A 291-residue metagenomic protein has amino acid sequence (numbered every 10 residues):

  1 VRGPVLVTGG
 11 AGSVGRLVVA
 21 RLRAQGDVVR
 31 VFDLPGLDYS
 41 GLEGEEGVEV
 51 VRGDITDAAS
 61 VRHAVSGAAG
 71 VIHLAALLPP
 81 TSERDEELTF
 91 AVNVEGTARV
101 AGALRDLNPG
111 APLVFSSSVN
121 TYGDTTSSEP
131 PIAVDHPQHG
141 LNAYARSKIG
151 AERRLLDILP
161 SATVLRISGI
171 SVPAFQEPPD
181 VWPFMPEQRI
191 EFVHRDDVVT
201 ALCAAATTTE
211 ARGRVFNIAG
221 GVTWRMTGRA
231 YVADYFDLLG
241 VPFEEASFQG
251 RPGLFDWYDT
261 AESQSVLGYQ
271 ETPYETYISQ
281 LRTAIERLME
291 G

Functional and structural regions predicted by a protein language model:
P4-Q25: N-terminal Rossmann NAD(P)H-binding glycine-rich loop of SDR-like oxidoreductase domains
V48, R52-V92: NAD(P)H-binding glycine-rich loop region in Rossmannoid oxidoreductase-like domains and their noncatalytic homologs
T56, L88-R99, N142, R146-S147 (+1 more regions): Glycine-rich NAD(P)-binding loop of the Rossmann-fold in SDR/ketoreductase-type enzymes
A98-L141: Conserved Rossmann-fold NAD(P)-dependent oxidoreductase catalytic core, especially the SDR/UDP-sugar
S127, H139-A162: Active-site Tyr-X1-5-Lys
I149, I158, V172-P183, A204-F216: Glycine/proline-rich active-site loop of Rossmann-fold NAD(P)-dependent oxidoreductases
V164-I167, P183-A206, R214: Substrate-positioning beta->alpha
A201-T260, S265-V266, Q280, I285-M289: Mid/C-terminal beta-alpha module of Rossmann-like enzyme folds, strongest in SDR-family dehydrogenases/epimerases
